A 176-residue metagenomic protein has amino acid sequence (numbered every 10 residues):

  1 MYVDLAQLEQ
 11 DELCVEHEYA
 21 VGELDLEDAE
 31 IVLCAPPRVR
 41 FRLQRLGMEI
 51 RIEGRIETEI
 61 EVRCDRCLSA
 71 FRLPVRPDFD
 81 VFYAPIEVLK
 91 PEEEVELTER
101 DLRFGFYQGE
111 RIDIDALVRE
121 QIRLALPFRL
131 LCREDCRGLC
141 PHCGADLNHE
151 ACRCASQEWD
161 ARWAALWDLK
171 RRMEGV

Functional and structural regions predicted by a protein language model:
M1-V176: Structured interface patches
